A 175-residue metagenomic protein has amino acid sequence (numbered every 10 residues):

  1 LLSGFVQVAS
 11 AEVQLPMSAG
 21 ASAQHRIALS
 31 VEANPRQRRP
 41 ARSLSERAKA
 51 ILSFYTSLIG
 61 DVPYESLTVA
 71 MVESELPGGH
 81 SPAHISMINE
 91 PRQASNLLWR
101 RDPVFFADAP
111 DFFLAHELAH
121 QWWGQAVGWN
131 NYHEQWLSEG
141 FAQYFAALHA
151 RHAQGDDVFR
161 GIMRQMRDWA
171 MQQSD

Functional and structural regions predicted by a protein language model:
L1-A115, Y144: Hydrophobic helix-coil surface modules that form long, contiguous segments used for peptide/substrate interaction
S22, E139-D175: Acidic/His/Gly-enriched intrinsically disordered linker/tail segments that often contain short helix/coil "MoRF-like"
S22-R26, A115-W122, A170-D175: Active-site-adjacent bridging/hinge elements
A41-S45, N131-E139: Active-site metal-coordination segments of metallo-dependent hydrolases
G60-T68, N131, A153-I162: Acidic/polar loop patches that form or flank catalytic/metal-binding clefts of enzymes that bind anionic ligands
V72-S74, P91, G124, G128 (+1 more regions): An acidic- and aromatic-residue-enriched active-site/binding cleft used to recognize and process polar
S81, E117, W136-G140: Hydrophobic transmembrane-helix microenvironments that flank and shape a buried ionizable site
L118-H133, L148, H152-Q154: Catalytic Zn2+-binding segment of zinc metalloproteases
